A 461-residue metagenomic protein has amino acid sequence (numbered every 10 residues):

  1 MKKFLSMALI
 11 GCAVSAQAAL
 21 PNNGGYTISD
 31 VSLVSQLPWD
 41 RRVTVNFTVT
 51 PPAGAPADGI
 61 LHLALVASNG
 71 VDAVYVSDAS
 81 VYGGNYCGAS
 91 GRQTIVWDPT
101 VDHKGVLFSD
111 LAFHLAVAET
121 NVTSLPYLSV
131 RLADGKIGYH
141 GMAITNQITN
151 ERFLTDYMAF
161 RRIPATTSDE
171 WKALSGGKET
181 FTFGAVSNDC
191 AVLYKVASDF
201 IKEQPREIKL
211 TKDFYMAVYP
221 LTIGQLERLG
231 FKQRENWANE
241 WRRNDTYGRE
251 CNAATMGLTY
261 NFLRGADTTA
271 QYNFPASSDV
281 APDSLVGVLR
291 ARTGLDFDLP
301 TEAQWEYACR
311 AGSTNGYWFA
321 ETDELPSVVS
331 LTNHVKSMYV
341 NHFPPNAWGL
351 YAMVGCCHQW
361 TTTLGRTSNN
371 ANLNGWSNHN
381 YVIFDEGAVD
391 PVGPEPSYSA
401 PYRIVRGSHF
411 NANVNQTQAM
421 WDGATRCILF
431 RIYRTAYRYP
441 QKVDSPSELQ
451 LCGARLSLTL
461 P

Functional and structural regions predicted by a protein language model:
F4-A13: Sec-dependent N-terminal signal peptides
V14-A18: Sec/Tat signal peptide C-region and signal peptidase I cleavage site
A19-T123: Long, compositionally biased, intrinsically disordered segments
V74-Y75, L174-E324, T362-N370, L458-P461: Active-site microenvironments of metalloenzymes and redox enzymes
L115-V117, E448-P461: Short, structured beta-strand segments at or near domain termini in extracellular proteins/domains
T123-R162, S168-K172: GGW-centered surface loops in extracellular recognition modules
R152-P164, F200-K202, E207-L210, R290-T293 (+6 more regions): Extracellular/periplasmic catalytic domains that process cell-envelope and extracellular macromolecules
L258-D422: Functional-site microenvironments in short loops/helix caps that host divalent-cation chemistry
